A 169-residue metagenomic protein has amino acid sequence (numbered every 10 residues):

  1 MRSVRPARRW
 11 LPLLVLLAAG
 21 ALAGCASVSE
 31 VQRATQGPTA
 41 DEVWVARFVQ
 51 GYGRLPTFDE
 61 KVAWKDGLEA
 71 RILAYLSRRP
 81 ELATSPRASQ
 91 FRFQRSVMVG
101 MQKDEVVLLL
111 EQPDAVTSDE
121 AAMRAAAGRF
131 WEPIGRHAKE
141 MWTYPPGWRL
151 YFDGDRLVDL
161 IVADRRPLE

Functional and structural regions predicted by a protein language model:
M1-A23: Sec-dependent bacterial lipoprotein signal peptides
A26-E169: Residues within mature, well-folded domains
